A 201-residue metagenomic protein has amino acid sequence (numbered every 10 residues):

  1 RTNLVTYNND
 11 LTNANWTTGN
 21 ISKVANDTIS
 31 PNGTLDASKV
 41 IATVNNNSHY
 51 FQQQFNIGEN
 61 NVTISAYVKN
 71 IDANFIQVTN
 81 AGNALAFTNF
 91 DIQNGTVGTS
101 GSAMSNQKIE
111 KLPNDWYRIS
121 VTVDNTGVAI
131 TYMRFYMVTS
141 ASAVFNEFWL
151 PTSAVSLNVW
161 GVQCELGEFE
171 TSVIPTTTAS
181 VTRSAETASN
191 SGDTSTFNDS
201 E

Functional and structural regions predicted by a protein language model:
R1-E201: Extracellular and organelle-lumenal recognition/adhesion modules and their flexible linkers in secreted
